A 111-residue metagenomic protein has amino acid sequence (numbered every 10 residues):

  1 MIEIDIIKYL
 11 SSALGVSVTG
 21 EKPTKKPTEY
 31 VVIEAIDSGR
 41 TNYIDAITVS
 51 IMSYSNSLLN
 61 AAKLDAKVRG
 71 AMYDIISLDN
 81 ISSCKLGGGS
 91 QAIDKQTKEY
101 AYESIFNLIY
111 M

Functional and structural regions predicted by a protein language model:
M1-S12, K25-K26, I36-A46, C84-M111: Short, charged interaction patches at domain edges and termini
M1-Y43, L59, K63-G70, I75 (+1 more regions): Small/polar-rich, solvent-exposed N-terminal microdomains that initiate assembly or binding
T19, V32-E34, M52, I105-I109: Residues in well-ordered beta-strands of folded domains
Y43-N56: Short glycine-rich, basic-tinged beta-strand/loop micro-motifs
N56, Y73, M111: Residue-level marker of positions within ordered structural domains that often coincide with functionally constrained
